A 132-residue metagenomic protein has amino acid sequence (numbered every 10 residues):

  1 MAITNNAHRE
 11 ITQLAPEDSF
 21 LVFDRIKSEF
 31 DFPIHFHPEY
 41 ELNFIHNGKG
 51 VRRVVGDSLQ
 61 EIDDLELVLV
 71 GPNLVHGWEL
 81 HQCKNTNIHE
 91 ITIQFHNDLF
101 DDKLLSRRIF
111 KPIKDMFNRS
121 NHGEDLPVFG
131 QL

Functional and structural regions predicted by a protein language model:
M1-L67, N73-L74: Generic protein-terminus/edge-of-domain signal
A2-L14, L74-L132: A hydrophobic/aromatic-rich effector-binding and dimerization subdomain of bacterial HTH-type transcriptional regulators
